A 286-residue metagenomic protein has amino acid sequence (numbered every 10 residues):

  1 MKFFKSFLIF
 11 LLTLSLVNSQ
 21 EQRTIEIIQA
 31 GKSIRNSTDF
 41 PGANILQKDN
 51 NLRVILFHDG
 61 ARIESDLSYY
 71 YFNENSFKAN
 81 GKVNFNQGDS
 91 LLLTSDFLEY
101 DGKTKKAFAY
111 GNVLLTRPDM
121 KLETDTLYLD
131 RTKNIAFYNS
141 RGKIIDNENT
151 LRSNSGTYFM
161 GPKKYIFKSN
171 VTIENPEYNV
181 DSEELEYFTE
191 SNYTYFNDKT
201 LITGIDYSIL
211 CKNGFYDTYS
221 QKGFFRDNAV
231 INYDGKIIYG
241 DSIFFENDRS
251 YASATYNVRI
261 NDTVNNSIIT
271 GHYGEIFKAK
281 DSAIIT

Functional and structural regions predicted by a protein language model:
M1-Q22: Bacterial Sec-dependent N-terminal signal peptides
S19-T286: N-terminal amphipathic/hydrophobic interface segments
